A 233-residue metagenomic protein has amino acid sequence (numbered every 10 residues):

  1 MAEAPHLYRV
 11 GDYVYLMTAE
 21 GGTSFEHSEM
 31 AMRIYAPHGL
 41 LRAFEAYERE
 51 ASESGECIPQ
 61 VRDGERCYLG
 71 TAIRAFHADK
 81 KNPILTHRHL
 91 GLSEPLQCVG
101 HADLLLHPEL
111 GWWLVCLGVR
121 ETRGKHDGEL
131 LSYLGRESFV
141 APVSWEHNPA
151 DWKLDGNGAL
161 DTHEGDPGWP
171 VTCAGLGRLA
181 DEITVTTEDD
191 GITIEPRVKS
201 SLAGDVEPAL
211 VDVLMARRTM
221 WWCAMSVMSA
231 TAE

Functional and structural regions predicted by a protein language model:
M1-E233: Carbohydrate-active catalytic/glycan-binding domains of CAZyme proteins, especially the secreted or lumenal ectodomains
